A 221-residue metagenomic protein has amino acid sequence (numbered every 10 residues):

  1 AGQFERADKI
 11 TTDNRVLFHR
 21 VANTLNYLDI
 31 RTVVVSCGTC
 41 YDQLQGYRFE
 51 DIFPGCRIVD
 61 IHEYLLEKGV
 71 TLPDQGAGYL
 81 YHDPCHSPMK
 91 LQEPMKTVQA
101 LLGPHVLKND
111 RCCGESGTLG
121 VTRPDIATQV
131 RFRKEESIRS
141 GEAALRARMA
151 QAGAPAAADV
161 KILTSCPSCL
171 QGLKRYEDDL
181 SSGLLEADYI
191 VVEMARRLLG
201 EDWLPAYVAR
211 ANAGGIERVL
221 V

Functional and structural regions predicted by a protein language model:
A1-V221: Iron-sulfur cluster-binding electron-transfer modules in prokaryotic oxidoreductases
